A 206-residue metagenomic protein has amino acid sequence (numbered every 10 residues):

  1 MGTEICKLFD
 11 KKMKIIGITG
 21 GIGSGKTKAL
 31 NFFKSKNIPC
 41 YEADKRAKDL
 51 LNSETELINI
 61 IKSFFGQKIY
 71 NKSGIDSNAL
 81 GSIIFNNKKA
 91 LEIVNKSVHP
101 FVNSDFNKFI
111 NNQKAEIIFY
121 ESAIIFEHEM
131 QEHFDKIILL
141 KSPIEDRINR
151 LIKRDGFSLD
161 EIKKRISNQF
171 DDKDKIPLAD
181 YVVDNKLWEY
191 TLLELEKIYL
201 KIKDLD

Functional and structural regions predicted by a protein language model:
I18: Hydrophobic anchor at the beta1->P-loop junction of P-loop NTPases
G21, F33: P-loop (Walker A) phosphate-binding loop of NTP-binding proteins
S24: ATP-binding Walker
T27: Walker A/P-loop
Y41, P177-T191: Phosphate-binding beta-loop-alpha motif at adenosine-nucleotide cofactor sites
K45-K114: ATP-dependent small-molecule kinase phosphotransfer cores that center on conserved nucleotide phosphate-binding segments
D105-N112, I117-R154: ATP-dependent NMP and nucleoside kinases share a basic, alpha-helical "lid"
